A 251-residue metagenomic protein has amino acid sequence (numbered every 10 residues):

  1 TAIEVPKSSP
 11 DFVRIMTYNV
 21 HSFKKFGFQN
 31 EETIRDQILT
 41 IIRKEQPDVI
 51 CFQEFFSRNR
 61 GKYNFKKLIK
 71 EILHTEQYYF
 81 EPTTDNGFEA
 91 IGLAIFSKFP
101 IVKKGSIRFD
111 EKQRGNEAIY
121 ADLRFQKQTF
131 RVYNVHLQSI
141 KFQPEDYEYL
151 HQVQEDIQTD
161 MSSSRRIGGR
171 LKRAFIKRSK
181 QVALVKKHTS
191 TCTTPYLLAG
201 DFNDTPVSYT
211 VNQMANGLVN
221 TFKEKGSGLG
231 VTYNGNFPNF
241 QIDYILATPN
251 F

Functional and structural regions predicted by a protein language model:
A2-Y120, F125: Membrane-embedded segments
I15-V20, I34-K62, A121, R131-H136 (+4 more regions): Active-site beta-strand/loop signature of hydrolases that rely on acidic residues for catalysis
T17-T33, S57-R58, K141-A174: Acidic/histidine-rich helix-loop elements that form or flank divalent-metal/phosphate-binding sites at the catalytic
V20-F23, S57, F99-I101, L137-I140 (+3 more regions): Short, solvent-exposed loop/turn segments at secondary-structure junctions
K24, N59, Q113, K141 (+2 more regions): Solvent-exposed, flexible loop/coil residues
K25, K104-S106, R131, F142-E145 (+1 more regions): Short acidic, gly/pro-rich beta-turn/loop elements at beta-sheet edges and active-site/ligand-binding grooves
E76-I95, M161-S162, R166-L197, F202-F251: Active site of divalent-metal-dependent phosphoester/diester hydrolases
I119-Q154: Conserved catalytic scaffold of divalent metal-dependent phosphoesterases
